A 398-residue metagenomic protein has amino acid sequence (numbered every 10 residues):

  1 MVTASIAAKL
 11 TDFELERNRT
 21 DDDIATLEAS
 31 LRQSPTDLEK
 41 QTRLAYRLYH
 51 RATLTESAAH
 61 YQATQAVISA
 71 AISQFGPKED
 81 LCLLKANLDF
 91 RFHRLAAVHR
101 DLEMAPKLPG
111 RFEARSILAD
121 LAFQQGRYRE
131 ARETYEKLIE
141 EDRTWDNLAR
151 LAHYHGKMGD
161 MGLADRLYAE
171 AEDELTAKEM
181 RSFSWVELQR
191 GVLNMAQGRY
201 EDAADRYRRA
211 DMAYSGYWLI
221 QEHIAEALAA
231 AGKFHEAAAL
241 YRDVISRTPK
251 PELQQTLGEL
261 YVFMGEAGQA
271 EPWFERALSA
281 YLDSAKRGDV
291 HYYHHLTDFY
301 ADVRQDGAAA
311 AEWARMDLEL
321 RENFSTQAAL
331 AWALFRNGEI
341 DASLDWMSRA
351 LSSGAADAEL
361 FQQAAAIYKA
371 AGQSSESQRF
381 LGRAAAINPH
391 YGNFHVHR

Functional and structural regions predicted by a protein language model:
M1-D80, R91, R100, N388-R398: N-terminal leader/linker segments that initiate helical-solenoid repeat arrays
T20, L54, Y61, L95 (+8 more regions): TPR-repeat structural position
R43, L84, I117-L118, R150 (+6 more regions): Canonical tetratricopeptide repeat
Y46, T53, N87, D120 (+7 more regions): Residue-level recognition of tetratricopeptide repeat
R51, T55-A58, F92, Q125 (+7 more regions): Structural motif corresponding to the intra-repeat A-B loop/turn of tetratricopeptide repeats
